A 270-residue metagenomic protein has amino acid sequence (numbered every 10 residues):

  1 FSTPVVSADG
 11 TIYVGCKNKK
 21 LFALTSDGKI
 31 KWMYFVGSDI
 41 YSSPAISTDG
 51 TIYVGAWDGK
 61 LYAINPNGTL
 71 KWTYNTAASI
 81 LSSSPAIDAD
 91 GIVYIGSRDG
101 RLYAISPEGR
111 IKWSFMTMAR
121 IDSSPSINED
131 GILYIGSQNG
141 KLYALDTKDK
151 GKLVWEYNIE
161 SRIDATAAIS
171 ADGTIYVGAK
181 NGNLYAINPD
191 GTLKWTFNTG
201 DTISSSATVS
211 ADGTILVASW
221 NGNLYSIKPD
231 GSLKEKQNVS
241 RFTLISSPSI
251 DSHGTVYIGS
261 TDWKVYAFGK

Functional and structural regions predicted by a protein language model:
F1-K270: Extracytoplasmic/lumenal domain signature
